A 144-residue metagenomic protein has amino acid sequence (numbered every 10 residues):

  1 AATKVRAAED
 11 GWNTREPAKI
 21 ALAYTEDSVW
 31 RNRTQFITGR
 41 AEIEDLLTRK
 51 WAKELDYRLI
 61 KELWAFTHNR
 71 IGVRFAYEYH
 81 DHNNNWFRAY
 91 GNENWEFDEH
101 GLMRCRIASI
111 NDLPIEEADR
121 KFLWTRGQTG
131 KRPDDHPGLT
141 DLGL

Functional and structural regions predicted by a protein language model:
A1-T14: Short, aromatic-enriched amphipathic alpha-helices that serve as compact interaction elements
T14-D27, R31: Short, well-ordered alpha-helical segments enriched in acidic and aromatic residues
A18, T25, R40, M103-A108: Secondary-structure boundary/capping motif
D27-T38, K50-K53: A short gly/proline-enriched turn/hairpin at secondary-structure junctions
D45-L144: A beta-strand edge to alpha-helix "cap/lid" segment located at domain peripheries
